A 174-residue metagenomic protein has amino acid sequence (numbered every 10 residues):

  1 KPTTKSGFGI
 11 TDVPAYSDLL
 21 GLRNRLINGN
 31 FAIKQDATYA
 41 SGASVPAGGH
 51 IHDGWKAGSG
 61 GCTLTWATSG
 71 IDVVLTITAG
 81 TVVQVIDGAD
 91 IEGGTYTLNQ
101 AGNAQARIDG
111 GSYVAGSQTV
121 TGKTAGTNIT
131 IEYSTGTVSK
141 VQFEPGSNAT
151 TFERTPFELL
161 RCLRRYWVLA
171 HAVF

Functional and structural regions predicted by a protein language model:
T3-F174: Extracellular and organelle-lumenal recognition/adhesion modules and their flexible linkers in secreted
